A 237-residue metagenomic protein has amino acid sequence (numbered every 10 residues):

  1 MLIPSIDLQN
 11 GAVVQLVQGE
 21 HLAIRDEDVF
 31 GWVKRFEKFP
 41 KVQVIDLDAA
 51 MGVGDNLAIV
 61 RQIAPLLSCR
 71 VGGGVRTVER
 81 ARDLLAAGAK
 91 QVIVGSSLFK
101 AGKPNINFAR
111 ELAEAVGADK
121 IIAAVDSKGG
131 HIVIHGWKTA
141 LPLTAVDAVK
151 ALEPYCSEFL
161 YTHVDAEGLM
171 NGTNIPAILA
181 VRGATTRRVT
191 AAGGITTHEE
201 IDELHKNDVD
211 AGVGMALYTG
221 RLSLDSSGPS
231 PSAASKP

Functional and structural regions predicted by a protein language model:
L2-L8, V42-V44, C69-G73, V92-V94 (+4 more regions): Hydrophobic faces of well-ordered beta-strands that scaffold small-molecule active sites in alpha/beta enzyme cores
L8-L22, A89-E167: Conserved anion-binding
G19-E37: Short catalytic helix/loop segments, enriched in acidic residues and glycine and frequently bearing histidine
G31-I45, L152-Y155, F159: Catalytic domains of carbohydrate-active enzymes, especially glycoside hydrolases
K41-D55, S96-G102, Y161-N171: Glycine-rich, proline-tolerant flexible connector loops at the mouths of alpha/beta enzymes
A58-V60, A64-V94, P176-A211: Catalytic cores of alpha/beta
K103-A115, R182, I201-P237: C-terminal helical cap(s) of enzyme catalytic domains, especially alpha/beta-barrels
K138-E158, N171-T186, I195, E203: Short loop-to-alpha-helix "cap/lid" segments that border enzyme active sites across diverse enzyme classes
